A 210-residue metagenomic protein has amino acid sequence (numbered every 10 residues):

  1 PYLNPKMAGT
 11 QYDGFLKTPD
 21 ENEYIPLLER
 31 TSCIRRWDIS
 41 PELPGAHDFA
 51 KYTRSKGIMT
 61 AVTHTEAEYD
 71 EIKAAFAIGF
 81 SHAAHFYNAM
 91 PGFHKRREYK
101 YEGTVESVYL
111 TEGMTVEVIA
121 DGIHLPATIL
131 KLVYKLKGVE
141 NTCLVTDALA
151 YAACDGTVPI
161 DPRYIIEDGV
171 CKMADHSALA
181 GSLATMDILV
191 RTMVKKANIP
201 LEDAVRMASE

Functional and structural regions predicted by a protein language model:
P1-S32: Divalent-metal coordination cores built from histidine and acidic residues
N4-P5, G14, T18, G92-K95 (+3 more regions): Generic structural "secondary-structure junction" signal
Y12-K17, A84-N88, R163-D168: A polyampholytic, Gly/Pro-enriched intrinsically disordered region
G14, R36, V62, H176 (+1 more regions): Short, flexible active-site loop motifs that bind/organize anionic cofactors or intermediates
D20, Y24, A46, M186: Aromatic/hydrophobic pocket-lining residues that form the small-molecule binding cavity in soluble enzyme cores
I25-C154: Active-site core of metal-dependent hydrolases
K100-V118, Y134-T146, Y151-E210: His/Asp/Glu-enriched, well-ordered alpha-helical/loop segment that forms or immediately abuts the divalent-metal
